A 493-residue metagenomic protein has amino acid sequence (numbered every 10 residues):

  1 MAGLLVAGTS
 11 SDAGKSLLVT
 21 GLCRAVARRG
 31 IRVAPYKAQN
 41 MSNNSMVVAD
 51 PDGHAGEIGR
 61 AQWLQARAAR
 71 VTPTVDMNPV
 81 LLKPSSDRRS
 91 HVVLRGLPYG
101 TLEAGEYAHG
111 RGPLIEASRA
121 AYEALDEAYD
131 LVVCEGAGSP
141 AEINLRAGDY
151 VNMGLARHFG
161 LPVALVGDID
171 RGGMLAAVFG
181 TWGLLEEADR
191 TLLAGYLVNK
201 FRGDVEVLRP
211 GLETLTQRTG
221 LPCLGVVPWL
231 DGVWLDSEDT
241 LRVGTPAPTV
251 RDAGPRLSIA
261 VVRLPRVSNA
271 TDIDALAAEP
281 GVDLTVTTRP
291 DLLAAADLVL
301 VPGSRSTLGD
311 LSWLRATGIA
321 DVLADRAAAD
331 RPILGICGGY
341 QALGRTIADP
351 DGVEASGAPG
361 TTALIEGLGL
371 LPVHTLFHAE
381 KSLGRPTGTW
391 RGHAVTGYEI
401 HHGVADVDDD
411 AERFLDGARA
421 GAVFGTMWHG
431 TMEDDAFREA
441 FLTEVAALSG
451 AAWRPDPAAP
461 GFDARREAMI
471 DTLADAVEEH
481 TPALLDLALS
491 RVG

Functional and structural regions predicted by a protein language model:
M1-D325, P332, D349, A379-E380 (+1 more regions): Flexible phosphate-sensing "switch/lid" loops adjacent to ATP/NTP-binding sites across phosphate-transfer
L298, A355-S356: Non-catalytic terminal/interface segments that mediate subunit docking, oligomerization, and allosteric communication
C337: Catalytic nucleophile serine of serine hydrolases, specifically the conserved "nucleophile elbow" pentapeptide
G344-R345: Short glycine-enriched nucleophile-adjacent loop and the immediately C-terminal alpha-helix near the catalytic center
V353-E354, G360-G384: Conserved P-loop NTPase catalytic core
